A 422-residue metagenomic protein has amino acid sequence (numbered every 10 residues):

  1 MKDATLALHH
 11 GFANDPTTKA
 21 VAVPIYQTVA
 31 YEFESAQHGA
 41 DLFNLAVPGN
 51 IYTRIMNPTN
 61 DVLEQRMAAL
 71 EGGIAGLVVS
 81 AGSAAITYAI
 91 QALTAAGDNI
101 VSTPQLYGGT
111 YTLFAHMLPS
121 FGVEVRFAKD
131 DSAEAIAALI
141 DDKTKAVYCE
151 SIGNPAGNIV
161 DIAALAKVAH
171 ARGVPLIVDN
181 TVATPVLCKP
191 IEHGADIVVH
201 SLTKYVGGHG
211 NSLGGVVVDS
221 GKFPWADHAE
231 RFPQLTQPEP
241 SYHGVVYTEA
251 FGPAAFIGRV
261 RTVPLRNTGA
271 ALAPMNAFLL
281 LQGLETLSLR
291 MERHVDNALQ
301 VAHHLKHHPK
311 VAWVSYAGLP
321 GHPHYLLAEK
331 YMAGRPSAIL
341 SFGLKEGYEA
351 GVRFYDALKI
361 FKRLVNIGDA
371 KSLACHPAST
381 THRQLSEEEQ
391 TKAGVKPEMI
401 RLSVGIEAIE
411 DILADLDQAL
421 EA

Functional and structural regions predicted by a protein language model:
M1, I74, A115, E124 (+5 more regions): PLP-dependent enzyme catalytic core of the Aspartate aminotransferase-like
M1-N50: N-terminal glycine-rich, Lys/His-bearing helix-loop that initiates the first secondary-structure elements of many
A7-P16, L77-H308: Conserved PLP-enzyme active-site core in the AAT-like
A30, S35-T87, G109-M117: Conserved N-terminal alpha-helix of the aminotransferase class I/II PLP-enzyme fold
A146, I339-S341, M399-S403: Short aromatic/hydrophobic contact patches that present stacked aromatics for nucleic-acid/ligand binding
I152, T181-A183, L319, K345 (+1 more regions): Active-site beta-loop-alpha junctions enriched in small/polar residues
T268-A271, M275-A277, Q282, T286 (+4 more regions): Conserved small-domain helix->loop->beta segment predominantly found in fold-type I
